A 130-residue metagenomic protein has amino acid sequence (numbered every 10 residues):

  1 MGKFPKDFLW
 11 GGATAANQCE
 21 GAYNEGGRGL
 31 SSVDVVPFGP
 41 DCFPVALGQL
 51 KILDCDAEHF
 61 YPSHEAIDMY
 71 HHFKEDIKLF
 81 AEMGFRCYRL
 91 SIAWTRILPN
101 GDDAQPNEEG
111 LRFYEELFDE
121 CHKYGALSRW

Functional and structural regions predicted by a protein language model:
M1-W130: Non-catalytic accessory regions flanking glycosidase/transglycosidase catalytic cores in CAZymes
